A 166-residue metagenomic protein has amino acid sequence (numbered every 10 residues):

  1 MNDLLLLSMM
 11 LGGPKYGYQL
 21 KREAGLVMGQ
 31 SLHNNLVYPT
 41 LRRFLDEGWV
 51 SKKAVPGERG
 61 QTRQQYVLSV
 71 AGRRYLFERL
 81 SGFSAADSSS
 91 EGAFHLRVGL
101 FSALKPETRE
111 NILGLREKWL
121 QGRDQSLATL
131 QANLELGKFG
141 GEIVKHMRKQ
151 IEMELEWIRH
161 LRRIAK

Functional and structural regions predicted by a protein language model:
M1-S89: Basic helix-turn-helix/winged-helix DNA-binding cores and closely related short helical interaction motifs
L4-S8, L96-G99, E142: Positions in alpha-helical segments
F77-D124: Amphipathic alpha-helical dimerization/coiled-coil segments that flank or bridge DNA-binding/regulatory modules
R109-K166: Mid-protein regulatory/catalytic core that forms ligand/cofactor-binding pockets and protein-protein interaction
